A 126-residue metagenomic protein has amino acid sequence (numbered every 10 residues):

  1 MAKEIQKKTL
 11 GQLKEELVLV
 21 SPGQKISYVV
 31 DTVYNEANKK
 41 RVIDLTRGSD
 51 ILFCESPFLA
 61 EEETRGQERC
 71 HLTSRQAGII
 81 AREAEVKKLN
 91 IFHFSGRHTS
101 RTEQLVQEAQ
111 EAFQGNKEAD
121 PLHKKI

Functional and structural regions predicted by a protein language model:
M1-I91, E103, Q107, G115: Metal-dependent phosphodiesterase/nuclease catalytic metal-binding core
E62, R97-H98: Short secondary-structure capping/turn micro-motifs that flank functional sites
I91-R97: G-domain G4 guanine-recognition motif of GTPases
H98-I126: Short acidic, glycine/proline-enriched helix-loop-strand junctions
